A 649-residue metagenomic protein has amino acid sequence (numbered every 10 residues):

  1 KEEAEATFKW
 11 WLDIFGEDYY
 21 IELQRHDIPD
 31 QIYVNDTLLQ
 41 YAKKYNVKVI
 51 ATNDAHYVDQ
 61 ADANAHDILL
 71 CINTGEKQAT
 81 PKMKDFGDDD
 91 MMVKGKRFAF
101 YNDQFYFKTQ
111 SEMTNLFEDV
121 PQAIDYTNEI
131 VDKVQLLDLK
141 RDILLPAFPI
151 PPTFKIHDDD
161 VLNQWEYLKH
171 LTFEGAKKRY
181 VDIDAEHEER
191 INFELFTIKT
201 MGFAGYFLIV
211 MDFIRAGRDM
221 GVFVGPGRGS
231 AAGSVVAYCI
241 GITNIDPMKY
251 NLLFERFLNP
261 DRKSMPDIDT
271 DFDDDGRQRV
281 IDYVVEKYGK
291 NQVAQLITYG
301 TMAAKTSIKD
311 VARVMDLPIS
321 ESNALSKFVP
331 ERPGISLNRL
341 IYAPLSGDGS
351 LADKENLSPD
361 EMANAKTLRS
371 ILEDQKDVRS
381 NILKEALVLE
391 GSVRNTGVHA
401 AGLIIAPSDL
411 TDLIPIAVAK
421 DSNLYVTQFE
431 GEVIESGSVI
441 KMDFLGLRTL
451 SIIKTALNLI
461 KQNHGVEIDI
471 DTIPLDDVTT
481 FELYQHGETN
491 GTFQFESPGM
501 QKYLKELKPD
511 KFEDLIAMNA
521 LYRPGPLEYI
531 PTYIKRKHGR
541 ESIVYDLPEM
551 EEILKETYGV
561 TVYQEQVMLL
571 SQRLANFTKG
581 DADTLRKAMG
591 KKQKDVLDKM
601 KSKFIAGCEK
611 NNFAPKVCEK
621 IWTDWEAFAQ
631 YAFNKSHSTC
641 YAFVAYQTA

Functional and structural regions predicted by a protein language model:
K1-A649: Alpha-helical scaffold/interaction cores of sigma-54-like transcription cofactors and many family A DNA polymerases
